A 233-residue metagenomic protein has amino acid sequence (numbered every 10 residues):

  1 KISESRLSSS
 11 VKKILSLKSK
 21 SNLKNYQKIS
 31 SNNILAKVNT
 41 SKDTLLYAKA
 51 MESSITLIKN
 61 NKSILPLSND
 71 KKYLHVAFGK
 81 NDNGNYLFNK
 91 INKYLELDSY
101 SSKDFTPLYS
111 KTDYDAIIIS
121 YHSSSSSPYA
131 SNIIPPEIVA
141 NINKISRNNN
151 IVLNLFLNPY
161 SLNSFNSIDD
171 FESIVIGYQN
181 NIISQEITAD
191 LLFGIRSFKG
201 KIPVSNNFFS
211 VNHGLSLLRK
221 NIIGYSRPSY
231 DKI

Functional and structural regions predicted by a protein language model:
K1-I233: Preference for extracellular/luminal or secreted protein segments
